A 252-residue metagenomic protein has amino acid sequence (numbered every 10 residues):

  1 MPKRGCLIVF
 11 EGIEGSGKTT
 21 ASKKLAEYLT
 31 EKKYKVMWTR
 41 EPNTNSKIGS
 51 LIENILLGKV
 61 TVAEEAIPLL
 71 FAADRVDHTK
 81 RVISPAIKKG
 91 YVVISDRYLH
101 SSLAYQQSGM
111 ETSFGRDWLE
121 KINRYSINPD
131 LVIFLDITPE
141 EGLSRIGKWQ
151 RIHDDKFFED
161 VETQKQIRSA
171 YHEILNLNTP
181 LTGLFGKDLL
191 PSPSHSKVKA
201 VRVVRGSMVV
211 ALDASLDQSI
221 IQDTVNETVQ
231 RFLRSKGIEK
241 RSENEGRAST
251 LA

Functional and structural regions predicted by a protein language model:
M1-L7: Extreme N-terminal, non-catalytic leader segments that precede Walker-type/kinase nucleotide-binding cores
F10: Hydrophobic anchor at the beta1->P-loop junction of P-loop NTPases
I13: P-loop (Walker A) phosphate-binding loop of NTP-binding proteins
K18: Conserved lysine of the Walker
A21: Hydrophobic positions on the alpha1 helix immediately C-terminal to the Walker A/P-loop
A26, E140-A252: NTP-dependent small-molecule kinase module
K32-R124, T224: ATP-dependent small-molecule kinase phosphotransfer cores that center on conserved nucleotide phosphate-binding segments
S95-Y98, Y125-I146: Conserved phosphate-donor/acceptor-positioning beta-strand/loop module used by diverse small-molecule
